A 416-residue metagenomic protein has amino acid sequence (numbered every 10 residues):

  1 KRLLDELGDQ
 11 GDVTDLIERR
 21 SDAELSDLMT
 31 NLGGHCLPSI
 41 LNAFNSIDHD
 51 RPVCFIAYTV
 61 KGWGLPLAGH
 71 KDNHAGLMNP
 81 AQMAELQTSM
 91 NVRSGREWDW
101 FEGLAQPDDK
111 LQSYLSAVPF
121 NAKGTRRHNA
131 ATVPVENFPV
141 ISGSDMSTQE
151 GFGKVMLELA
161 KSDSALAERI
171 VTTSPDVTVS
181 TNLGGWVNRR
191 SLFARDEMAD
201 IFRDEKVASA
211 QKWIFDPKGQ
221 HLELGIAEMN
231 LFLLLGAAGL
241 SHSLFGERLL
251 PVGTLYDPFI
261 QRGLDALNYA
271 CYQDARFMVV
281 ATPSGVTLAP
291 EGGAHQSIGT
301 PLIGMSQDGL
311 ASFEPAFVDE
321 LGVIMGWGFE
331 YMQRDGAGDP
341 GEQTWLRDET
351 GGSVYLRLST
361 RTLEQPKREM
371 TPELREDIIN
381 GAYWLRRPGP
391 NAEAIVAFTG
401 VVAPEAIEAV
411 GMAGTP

Functional and structural regions predicted by a protein language model:
K1-A105, G292, S297-T300, S306-P416: Glycine-rich ThDP/TPP pyrophosphate-binding loop and its adjacent helix/strand module within ThDP-dependent enzymes
L16, S21, L25-G34, P38-N42 (+3 more regions): Thiamine diphosphate
